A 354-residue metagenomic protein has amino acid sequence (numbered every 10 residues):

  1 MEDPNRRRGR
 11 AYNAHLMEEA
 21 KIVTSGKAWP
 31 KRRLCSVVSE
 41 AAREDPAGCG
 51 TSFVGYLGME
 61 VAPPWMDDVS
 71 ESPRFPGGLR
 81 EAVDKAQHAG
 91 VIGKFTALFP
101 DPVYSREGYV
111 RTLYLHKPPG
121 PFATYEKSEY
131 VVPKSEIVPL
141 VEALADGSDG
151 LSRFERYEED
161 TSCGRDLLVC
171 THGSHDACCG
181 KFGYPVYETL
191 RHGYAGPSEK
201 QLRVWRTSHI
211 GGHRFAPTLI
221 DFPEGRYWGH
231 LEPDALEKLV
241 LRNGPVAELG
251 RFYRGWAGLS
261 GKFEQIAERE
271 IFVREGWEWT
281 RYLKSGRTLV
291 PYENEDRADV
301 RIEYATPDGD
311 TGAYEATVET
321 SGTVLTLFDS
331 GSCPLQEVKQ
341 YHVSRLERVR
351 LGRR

Functional and structural regions predicted by a protein language model:
D3-R354: Histidine/cysteine-enriched polar flanking segments
